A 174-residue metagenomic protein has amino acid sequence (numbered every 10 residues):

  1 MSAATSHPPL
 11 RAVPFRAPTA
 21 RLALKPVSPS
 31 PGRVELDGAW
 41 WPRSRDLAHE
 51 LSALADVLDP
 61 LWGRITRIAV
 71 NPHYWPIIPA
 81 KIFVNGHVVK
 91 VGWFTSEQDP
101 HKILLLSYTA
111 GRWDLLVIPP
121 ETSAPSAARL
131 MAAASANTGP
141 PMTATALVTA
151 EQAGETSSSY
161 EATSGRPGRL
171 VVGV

Functional and structural regions predicted by a protein language model:
S2-P8: N-terminal low-complexity, intrinsically disordered segments
A3, P76-V174: Helix-rich interaction surfaces within compact, conserved domain-sized segments that mediate assembly or partner
P9-E35: N-terminal, Lys/Arg- and Ser/Thr-rich interaction peptides
R11-F15, L58, F94-S96, L106-S107: A general structural signal for short secondary-structure junctions and capping/turn motifs
P18-A20, T66, H101: Structural beta-strand/beta-sheet cores of well-ordered domains, especially the beta-sheet scaffolds that support
P26, P72, S107-T109: Short acidic, glycine-rich loop/turn motifs
L36-W40: Short hinge/gating elements
W41-I78: Short, well-structured hydrophobic secondary-structure segments
